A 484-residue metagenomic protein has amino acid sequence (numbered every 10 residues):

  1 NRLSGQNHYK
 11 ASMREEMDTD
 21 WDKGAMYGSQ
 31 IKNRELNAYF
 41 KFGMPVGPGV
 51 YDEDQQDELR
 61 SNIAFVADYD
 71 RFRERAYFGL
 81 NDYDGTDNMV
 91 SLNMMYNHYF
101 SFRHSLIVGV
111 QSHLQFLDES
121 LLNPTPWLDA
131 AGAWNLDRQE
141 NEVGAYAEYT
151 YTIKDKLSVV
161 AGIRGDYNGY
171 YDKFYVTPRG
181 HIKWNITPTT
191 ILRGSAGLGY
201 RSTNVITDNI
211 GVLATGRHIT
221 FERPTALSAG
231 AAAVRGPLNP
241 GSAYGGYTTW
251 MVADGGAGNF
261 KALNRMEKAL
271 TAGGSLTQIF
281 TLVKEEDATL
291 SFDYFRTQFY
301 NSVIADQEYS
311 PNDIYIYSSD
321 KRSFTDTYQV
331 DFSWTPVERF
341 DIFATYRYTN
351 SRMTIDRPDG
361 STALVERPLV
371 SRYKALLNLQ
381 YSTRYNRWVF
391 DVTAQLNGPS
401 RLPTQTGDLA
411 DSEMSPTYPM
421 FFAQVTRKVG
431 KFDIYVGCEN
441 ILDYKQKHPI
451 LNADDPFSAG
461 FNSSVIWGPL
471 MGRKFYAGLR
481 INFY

Functional and structural regions predicted by a protein language model:
N1-L106, V110-Q115, K284-E286: Outer-membrane beta-barrel domain signature, strongest for Gram-negative TonB-dependent receptors and also present
R2-S4, Y69-R73, S112-D118, I163-G169 (+11 more regions): Transmembrane beta-strands of outer-membrane beta-barrel pores
F42-P48, Y96-H98, Y151, G165 (+9 more regions): Residue-level signature of outer-membrane beta-barrel architecture
G47-I63, F102-L106, K156-V159, T189-L192 (+5 more regions): Repeated loop/turn-to-beta-strand initiation elements of outer-membrane beta-barrel proteins
E58-G79, D137-K183, W334, R339-N350: Surface-exposed extracellular loop regions of Gram-negative outer-membrane beta-barrel proteins
N62-R75, N185, R193, T225-Y315: Membrane-embedded beta-barrel scaffold of Gram-negative outer-membrane proteins
D287-V303, Q307-Q405, R480-N482: Gram-negative outer-membrane beta-barrel transporters
L396-P403, T426-Y484: C-terminal beta-signal and adjacent terminal beta-strands/loops of Gram-negative outer-membrane beta-barrel proteins
